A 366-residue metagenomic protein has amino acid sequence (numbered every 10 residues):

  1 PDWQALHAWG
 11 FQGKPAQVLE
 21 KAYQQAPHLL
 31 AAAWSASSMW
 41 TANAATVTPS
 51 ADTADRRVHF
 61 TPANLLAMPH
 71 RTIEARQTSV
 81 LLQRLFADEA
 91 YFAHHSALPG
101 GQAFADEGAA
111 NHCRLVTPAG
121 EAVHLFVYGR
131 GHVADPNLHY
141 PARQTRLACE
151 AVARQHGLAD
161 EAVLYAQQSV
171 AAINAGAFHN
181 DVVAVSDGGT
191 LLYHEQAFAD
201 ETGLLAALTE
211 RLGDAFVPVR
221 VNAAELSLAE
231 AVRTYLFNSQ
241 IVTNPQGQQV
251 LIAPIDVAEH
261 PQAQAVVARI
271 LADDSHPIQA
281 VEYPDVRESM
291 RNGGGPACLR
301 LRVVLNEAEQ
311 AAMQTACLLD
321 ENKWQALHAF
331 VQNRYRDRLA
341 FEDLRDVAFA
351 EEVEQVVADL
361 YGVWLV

Functional and structural regions predicted by a protein language model:
P1-V366: The feature marks the mature, well-folded catalytic cores of soluble enzymes
